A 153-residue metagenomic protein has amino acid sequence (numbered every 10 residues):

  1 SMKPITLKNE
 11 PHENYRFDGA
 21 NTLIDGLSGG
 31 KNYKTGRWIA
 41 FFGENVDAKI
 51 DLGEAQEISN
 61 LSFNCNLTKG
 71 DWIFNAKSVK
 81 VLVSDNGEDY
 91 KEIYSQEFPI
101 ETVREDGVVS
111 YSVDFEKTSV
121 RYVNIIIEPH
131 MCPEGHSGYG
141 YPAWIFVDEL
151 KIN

Functional and structural regions predicted by a protein language model:
S1-G30: Predominantly extracellular/luminal regions of secreted and cell-surface proteins, especially disulfide-bonded
G29-Y94, G107-N153: Aromatic, loop-rich ligand-recognition surfaces of beta-strand-rich domains
E92-T102: Solvent-exposed serine/threonine-rich low-complexity stretches and specific carbohydrate-binding patches
